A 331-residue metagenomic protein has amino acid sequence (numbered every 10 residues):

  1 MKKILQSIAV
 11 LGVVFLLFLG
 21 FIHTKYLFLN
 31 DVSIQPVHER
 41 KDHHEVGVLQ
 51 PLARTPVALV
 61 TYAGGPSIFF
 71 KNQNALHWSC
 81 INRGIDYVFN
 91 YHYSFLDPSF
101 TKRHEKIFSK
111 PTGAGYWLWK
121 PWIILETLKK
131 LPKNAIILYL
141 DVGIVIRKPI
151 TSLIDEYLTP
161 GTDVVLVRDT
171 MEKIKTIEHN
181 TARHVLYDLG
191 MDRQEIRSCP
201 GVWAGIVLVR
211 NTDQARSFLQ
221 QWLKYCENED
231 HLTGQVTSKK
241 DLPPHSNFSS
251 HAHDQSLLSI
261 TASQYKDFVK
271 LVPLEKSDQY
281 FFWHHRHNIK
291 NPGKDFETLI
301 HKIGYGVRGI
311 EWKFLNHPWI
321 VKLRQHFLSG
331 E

Functional and structural regions predicted by a protein language model:
K2-E331: Glycosyltransferase catalytic domains, chiefly GT-A lineage
